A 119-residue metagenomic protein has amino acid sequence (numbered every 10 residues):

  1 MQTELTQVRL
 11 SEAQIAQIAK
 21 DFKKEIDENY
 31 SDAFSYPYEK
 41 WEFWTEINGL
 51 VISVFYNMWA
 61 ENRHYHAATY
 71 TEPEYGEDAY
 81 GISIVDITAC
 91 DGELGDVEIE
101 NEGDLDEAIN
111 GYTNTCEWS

Functional and structural regions predicted by a protein language model:
Q2-Y38, E42, H66-S119: Acidic, low-complexity intrinsically disordered segments
K40, G49-V51: Short connector loops at helix/strand junctions that flank enzyme active sites, especially segments positioning acidic
I47-G49, Y56-N62, D91: Beta-strand elements of well-folded, non-transmembrane domains
